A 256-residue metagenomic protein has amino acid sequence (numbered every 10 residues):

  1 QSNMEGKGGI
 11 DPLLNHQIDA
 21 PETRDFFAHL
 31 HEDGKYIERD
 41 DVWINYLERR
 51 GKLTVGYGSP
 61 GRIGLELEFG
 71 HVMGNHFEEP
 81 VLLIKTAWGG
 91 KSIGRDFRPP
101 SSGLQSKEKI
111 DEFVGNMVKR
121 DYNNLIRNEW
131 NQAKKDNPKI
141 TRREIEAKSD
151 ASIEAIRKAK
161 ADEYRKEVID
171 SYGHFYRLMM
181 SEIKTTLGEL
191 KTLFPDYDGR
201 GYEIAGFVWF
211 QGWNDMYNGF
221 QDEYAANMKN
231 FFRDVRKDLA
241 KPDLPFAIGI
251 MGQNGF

Functional and structural regions predicted by a protein language model:
Q1-F256: Cell-envelope and extracellular/periplasmic
